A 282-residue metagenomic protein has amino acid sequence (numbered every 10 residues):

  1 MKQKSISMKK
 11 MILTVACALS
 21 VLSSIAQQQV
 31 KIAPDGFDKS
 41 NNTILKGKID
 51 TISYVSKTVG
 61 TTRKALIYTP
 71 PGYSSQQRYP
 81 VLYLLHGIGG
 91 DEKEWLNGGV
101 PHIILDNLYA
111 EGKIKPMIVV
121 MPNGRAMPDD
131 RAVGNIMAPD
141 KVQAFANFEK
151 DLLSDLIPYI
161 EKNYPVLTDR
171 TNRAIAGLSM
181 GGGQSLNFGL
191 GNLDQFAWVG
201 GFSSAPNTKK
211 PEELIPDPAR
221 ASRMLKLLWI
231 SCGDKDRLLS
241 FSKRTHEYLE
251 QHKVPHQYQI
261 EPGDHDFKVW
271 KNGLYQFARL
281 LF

Functional and structural regions predicted by a protein language model:
M1-Q29: Bacterial Sec-dependent N-terminal signal peptides
Q27-F282: Non-catalytic cap/lid and distal C-terminal segments of serine-dependent acyl enzymes
